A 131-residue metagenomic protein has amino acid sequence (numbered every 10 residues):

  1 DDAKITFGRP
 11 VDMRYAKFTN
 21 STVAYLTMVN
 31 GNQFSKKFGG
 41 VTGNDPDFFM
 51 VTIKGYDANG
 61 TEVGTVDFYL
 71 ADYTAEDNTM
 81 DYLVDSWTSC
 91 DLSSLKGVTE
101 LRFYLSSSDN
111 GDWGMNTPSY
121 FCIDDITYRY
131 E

Functional and structural regions predicted by a protein language model:
D1-R14: Surface-exposed, low-complexity/disordered Ser/Thr/Gly/Pro/Asn-rich loops and linkers
A3, V23, S108-N110: A short, flexible beta-alpha/helix-coil linker loop
G8-P10, G31, I123: Intrinsically disordered, low-complexity regions
V11-N30: Secretory/extracellular carbohydrate-interaction modules and structurally similar beta-sandwich "look-alikes"
Y25-N32, D67, M115: General "foldedness" signal
T27-V51: Short coil-to-beta strand junction motifs in C2/discoidin
P46-E131: Terminal, low-complexity interaction segments
